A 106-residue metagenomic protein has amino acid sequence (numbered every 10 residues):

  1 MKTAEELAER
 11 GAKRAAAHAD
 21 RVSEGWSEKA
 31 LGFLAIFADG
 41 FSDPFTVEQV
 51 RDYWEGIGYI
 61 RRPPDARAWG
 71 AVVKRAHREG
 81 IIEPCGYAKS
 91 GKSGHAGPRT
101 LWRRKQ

Functional and structural regions predicted by a protein language model:
M1-Q106: Catalytic phosphate/metal-binding cores of nucleic-acid and nucleotide-processing enzymes, i.e., regions that mediate
